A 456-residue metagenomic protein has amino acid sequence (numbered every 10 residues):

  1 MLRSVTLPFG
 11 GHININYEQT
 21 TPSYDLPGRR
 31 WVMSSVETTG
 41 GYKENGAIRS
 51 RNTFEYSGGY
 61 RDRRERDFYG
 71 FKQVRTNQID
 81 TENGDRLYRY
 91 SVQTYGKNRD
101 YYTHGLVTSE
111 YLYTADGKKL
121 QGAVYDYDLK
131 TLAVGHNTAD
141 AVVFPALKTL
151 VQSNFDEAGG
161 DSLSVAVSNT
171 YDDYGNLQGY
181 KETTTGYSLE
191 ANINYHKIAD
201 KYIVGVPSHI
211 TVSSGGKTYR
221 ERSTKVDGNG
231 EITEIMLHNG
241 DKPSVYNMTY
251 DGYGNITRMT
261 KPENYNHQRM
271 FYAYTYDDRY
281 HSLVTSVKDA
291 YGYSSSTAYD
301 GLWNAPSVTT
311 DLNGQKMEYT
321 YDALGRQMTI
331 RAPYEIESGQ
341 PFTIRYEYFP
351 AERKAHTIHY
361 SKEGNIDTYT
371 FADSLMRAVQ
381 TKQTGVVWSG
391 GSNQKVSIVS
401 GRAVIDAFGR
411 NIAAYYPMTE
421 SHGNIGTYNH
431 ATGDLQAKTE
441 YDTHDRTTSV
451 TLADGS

Functional and structural regions predicted by a protein language model:
L2-T6, I13-N16, D25-P27, V32-N45 (+3 more regions): Beta-strand elements of repeat-based all-beta scaffolds
